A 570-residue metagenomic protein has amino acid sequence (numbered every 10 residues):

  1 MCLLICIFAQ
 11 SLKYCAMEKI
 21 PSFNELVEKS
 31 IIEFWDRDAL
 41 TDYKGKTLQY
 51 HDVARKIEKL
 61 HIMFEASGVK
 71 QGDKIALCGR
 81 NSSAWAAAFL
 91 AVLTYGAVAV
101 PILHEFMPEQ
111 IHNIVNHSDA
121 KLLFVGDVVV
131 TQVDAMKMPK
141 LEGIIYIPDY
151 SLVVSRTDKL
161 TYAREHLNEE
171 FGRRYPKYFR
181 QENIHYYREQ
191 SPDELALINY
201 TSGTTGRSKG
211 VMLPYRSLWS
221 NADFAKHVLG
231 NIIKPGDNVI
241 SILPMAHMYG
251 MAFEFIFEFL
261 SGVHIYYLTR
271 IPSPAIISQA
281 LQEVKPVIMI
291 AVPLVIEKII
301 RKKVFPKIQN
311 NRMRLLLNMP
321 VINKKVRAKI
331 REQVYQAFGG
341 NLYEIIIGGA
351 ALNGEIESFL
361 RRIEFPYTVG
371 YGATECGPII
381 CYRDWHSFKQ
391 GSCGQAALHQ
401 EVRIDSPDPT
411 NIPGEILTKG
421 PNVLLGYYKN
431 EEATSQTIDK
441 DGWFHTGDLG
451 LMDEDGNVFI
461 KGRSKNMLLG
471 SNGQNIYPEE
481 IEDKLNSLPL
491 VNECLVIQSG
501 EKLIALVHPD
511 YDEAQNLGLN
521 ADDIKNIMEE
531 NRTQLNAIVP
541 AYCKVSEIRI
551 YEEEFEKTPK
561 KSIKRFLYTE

Functional and structural regions predicted by a protein language model:
K19, E28, A39-G68, D73-S82 (+3 more regions): Conserved AMP-binding/adenylate-forming core of the ANL superfamily
L26, S67, T94-R173, E501: Structural core segment of the AMP-binding/adenylate-forming
W35-D36, E165, E169-Y200, R207 (+1 more regions): Conserved pre-ATP/AMP-binding loop-to-beta segment of ANL
Q49-H51, Y187-R188, A196-A222: Conserved AMP-binding A3 loop
W219-N238, M245-E332, N341: Conserved AMP-binding/adenylation subdomain of ANL enzymes
V287-I290, I300-F388, N492: Gly/Ser/Thr-rich phosphate-binding loop
R403, T410-N411, E415-G470: Conserved ATP-binding/catalytic segment of the ANL
L468, E493-L495, E501, R532-E570: Conserved C-terminal "lid"/linker of ANL adenylate-forming enzymes
